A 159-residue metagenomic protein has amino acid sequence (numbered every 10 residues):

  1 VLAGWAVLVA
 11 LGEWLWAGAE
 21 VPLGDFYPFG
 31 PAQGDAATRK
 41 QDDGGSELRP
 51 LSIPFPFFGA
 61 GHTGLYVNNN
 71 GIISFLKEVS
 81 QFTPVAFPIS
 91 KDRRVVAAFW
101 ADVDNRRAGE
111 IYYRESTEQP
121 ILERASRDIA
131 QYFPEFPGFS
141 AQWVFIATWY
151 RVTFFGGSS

Functional and structural regions predicted by a protein language model:
L2-S159: Von Willebrand factor type D
